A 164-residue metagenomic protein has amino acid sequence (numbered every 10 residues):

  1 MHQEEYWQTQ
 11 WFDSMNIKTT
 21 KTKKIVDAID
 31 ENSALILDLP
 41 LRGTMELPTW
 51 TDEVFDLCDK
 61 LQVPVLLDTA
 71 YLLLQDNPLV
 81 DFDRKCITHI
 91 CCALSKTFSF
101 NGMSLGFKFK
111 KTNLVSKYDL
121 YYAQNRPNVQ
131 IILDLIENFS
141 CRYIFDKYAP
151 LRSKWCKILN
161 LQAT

Functional and structural regions predicted by a protein language model:
M1-I17: Substrate-binding/gating loop at the entrance of the active-site cleft, primarily in PLP-dependent aminotransferase-like
W7, K18-T69, L73, T164: Active-site phosphate-binding strand-loop segment of PLP-dependent enzymes
T9-F12, V26, T51-L57, L79-F82 (+2 more regions): Short amphipathic alpha-helical segments and helix-helix/interface helices
Q10-W11, I29-D30, S99-S104: Short, charged, surface-exposed secondary-structure boundary motifs
G43-M45, L74-Q75, T97-G102: Short catalytic/ligand-binding loop motif for oxyanion handling, primarily in non-cytosolic enzymes, centered on
N77-C91: A short alpha/beta connector and helix-capping loop motif
H89-P150: Conserved core segment of the aminotransferase class I/II
A149-T164: Conserved PLP-binding catalytic core of the aspartate aminotransferase-like
